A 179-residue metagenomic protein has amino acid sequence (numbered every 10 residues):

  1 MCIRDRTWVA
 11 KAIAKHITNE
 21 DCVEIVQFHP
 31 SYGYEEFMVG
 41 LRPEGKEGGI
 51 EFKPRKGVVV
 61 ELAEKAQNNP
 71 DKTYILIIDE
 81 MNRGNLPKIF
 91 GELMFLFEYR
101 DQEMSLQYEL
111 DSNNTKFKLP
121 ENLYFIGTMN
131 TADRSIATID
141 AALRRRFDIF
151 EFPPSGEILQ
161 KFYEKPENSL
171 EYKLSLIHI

Functional and structural regions predicted by a protein language model:
R4-I177: C-terminal regulatory/interaction module of P-loop NTP-utilizing enzymes
